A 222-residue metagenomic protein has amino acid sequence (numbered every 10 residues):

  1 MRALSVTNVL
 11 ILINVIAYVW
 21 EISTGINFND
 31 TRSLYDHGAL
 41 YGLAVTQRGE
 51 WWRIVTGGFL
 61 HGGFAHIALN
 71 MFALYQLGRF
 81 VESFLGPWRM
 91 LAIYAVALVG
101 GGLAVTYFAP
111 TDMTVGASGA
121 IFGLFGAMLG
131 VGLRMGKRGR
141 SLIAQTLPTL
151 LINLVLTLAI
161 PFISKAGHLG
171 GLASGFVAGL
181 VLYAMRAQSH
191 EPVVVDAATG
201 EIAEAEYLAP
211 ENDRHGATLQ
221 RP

Functional and structural regions predicted by a protein language model:
M1, L154-P222: C-terminal transmembrane module of polytopic alpha-helical membrane proteins
R2-I11, S141-L158: Aromatic-enriched alpha-helical transmembrane segments of multi-pass intramembrane proteins
A3-A117, I160-A166, G170: N-terminal TM1-TM2 helical hairpin plus the immediately adjacent luminal interfacial "cap"
V15, I67, A95-V99, A120 (+5 more regions): Residue-level signature of the transmembrane alpha-helical core of multi-pass small-molecule transporters
V19, F80, L103, Y107 (+5 more regions): Hydrophobic membrane-targeting alpha-helices
S83-P87, M128-Q145, A184-V194: Alpha-helical transmembrane bundle and helix-membrane interface signal in multi-pass integral membrane proteins
P87, L91-L98, G139-I152: A short, flexible low-complexity segment enriched in Lys/Arg and Gly/Pro that occurs in N-terminal basic tails
L103, V115-R134, L172-S174, G179: Specific transmembrane alpha-helix
